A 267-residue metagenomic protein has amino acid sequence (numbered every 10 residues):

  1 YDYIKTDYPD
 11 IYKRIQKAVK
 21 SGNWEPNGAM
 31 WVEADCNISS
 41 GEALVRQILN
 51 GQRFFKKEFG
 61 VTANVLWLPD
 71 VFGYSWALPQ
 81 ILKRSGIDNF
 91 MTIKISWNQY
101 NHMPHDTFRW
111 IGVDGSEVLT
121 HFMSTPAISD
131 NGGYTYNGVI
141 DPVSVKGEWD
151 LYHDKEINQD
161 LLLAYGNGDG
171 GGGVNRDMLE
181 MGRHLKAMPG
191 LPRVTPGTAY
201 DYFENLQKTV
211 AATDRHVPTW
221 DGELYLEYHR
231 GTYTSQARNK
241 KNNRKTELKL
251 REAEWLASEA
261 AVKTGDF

Functional and structural regions predicted by a protein language model:
Y1-F267: Catalytic-domain carbohydrate-binding cleft regions of carbohydrate-active enzymes
